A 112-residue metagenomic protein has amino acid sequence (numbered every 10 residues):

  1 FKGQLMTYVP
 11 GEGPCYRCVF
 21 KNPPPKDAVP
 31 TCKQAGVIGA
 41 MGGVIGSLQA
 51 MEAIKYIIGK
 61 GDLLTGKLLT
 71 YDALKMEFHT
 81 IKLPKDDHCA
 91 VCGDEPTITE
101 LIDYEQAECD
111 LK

Functional and structural regions predicted by a protein language model:
F1-R17: Rossmann-fold NAD(P)-binding glycine/threonine-rich loop
T7, V29, K60, T80-I81: Short secondary-structure boundary/capping segments
P10, F20-P23, I58, D94: A generic structural signal for secondary-structure junctions that act as hinges or helix/strand caps at the edges
G11, G46, K85: Short metal-coordination and nucleic-acid-contact micro-motifs, chiefly zinc-binding Cys/His arrays
G13, V19-G39: The feature captures the short pre-catalytic strand/loop hairpin that immediately precedes and shapes the active-site
T31-L69, L74-E77: Conserved anion/nucleotide-ligand pocket segment
G61-K112: Phosphate-binding loop/pocket of nucleotide- and phosphate-handling active sites
